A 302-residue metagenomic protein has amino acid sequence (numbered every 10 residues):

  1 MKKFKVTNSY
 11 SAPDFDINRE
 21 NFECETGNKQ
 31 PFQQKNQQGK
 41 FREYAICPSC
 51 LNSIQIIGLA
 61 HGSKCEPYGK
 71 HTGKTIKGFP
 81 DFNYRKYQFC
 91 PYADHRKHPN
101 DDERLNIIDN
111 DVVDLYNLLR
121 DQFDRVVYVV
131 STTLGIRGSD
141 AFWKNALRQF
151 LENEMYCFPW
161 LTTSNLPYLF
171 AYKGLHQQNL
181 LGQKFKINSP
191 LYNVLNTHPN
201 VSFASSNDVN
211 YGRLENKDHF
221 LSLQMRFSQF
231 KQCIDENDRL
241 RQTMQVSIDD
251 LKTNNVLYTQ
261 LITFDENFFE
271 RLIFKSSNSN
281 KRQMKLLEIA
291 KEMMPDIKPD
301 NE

Functional and structural regions predicted by a protein language model:
M1-E302: Intrinsically disordered, low-complexity linker/tail regions enriched in polar/charged residues
